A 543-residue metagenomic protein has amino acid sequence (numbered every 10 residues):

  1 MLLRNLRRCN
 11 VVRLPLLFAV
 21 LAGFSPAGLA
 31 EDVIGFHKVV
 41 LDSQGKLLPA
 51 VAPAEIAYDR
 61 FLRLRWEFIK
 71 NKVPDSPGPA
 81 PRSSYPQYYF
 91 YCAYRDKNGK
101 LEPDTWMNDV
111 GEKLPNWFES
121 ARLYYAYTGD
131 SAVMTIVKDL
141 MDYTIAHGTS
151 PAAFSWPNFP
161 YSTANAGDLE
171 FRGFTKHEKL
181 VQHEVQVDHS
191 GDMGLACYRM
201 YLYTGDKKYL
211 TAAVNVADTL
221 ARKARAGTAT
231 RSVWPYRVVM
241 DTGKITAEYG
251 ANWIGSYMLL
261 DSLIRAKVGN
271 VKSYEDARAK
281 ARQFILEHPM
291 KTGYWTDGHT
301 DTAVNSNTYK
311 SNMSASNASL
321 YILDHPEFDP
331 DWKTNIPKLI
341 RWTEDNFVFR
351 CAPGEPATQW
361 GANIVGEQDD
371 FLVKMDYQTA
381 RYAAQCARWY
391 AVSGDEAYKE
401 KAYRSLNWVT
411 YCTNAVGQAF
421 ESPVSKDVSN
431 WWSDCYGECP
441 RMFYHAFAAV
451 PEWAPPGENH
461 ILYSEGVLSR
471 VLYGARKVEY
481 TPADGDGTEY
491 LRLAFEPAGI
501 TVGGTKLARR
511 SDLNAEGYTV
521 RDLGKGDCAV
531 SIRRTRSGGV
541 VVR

Functional and structural regions predicted by a protein language model:
M1-N10: N-terminal secretory signal peptides that target proteins for export/translocation
R13-F24: Bacterial N-terminal signal peptides
A30, H37-K46, W106-A126, Q182-L202 (+4 more regions): Well-ordered alpha-helical segments within folded domains of soluble proteins
E31-K113, S131-H177, N215, T219 (+5 more regions): Low-complexity, Ser/Thr/Pro/Gly-enriched N-terminal "stalk/linker" regions
I34, K38-W66, Y124-K138, M200-V214 (+3 more regions): Structural helix-adjacent loops and short alpha-helical linkers that scaffold large soluble proteins
K70-G78, T204, D218-K223, A279-N307 (+3 more regions): Non-catalytic carbohydrate-binding regions of carbohydrate-active enzymes
V187, G191, Y198-Y201, D206-M290: Solenoidal tandem-repeat scaffolds enriched in leucines and small polar residues
C435-R543: Non-catalytic C-terminal accessory modules of carbohydrate-active enzymes
